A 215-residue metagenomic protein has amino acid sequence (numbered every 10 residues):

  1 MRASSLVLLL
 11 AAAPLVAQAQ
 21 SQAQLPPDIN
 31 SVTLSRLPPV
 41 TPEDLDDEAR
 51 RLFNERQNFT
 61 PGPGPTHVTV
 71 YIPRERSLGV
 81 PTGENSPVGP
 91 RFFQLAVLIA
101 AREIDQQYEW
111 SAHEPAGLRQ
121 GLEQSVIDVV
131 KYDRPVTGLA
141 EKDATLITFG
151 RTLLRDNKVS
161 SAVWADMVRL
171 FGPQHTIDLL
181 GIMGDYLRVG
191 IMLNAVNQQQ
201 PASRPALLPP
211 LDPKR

Functional and structural regions predicted by a protein language model:
S4-P14: Bacterial N-terminal signal peptides
L15-A19: Sec/Tat signal peptide C-region and signal peptidase I cleavage site
S21-V88, L211-R215: Mobile cap/lid helix-loop segments that border enzyme active or cofactor-binding sites and regulate substrate access
G62-L78, Q94-A112, I177-N194: N-terminal hydrophobic signal/anchor transmembrane helix of membrane proteins
V88-V130: Mid-length scaffold segments of soluble, non-membrane domains
L122-G150: A contiguous pocket-lining binding segment that forms or flanks enzyme active sites
A140-L180: Acidic/histidine-rich alpha-helical segments that form the ligand environment of transition-metal centers
M167-V168, G184, L193-R215: Acidic, carboxylate-rich catalytic segments that either coordinate divalent cations
